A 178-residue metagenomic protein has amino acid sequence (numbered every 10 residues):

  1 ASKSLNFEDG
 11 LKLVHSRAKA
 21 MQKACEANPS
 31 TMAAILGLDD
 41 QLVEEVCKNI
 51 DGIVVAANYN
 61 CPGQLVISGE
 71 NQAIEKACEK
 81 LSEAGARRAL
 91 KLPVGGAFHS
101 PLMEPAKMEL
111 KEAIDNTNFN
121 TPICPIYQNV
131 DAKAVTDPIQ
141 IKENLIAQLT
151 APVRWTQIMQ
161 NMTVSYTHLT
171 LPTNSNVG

Functional and structural regions predicted by a protein language model:
S2-P152: Alpha/beta catalytic cores of group-transfer enzymes, especially the acyltransferase/condensing modules of polyketide
P122, S165-Y166: Short coil/turn segments at beta-strand junctions that form active-site/ligand-binding loops
A151-S165: A short, acidic, amphipathic alpha-helical segment used as a generic capping/interface helix at domain edges
T167-T173: Conserved small/polar residues in nucleotide/adenosyl-binding loops
